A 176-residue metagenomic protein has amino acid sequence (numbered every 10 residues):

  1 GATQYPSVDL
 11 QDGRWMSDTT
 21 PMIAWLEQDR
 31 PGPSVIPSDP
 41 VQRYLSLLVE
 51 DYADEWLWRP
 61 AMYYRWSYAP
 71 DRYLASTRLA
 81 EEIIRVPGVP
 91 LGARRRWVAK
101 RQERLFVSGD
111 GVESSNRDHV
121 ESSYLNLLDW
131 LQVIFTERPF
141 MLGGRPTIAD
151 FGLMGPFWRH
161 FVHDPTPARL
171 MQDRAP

Functional and structural regions predicted by a protein language model:
G1-L91, M141: GST-like domain detector, emphasizing the conserved glutathione-binding G-site in the N-terminal thioredoxin-like
R59-P176: GST-like fold's C-terminal all-alpha helical module
